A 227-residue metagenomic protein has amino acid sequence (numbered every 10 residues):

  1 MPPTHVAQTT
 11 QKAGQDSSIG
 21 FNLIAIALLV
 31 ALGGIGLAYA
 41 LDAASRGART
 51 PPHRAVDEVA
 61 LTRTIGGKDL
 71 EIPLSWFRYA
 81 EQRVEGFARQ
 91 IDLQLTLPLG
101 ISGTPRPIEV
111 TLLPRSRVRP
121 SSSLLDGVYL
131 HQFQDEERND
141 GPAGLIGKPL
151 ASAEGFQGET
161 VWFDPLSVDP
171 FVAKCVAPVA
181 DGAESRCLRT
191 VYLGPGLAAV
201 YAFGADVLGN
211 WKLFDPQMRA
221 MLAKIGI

Functional and structural regions predicted by a protein language model:
M1-I19: N-terminal Lys/Arg-rich, disordered targeting/topogenic segments
N22-A43: Hydrophobic membrane-insertion alpha-helices, especially the h-region of bacterial N-terminal signal peptides
D42-L61: Ser/Thr/Pro/Gly-rich low-complexity linker/stalk segments immediately outside membranes or between
V59-I65, W162, T190-Y192: Short acidic-hydrophobic surface loop/beta-edge motif
K68-R119: Extracytoplasmic/periplasmic/luminal assembly and interaction segments in envelope/secretory/respiratory proteins
W76, A177-V179, F203-A205: A mature extracytoplasmic/lumenal domain signature
G103-V191: Non-cytosolic head/periplasmic domains of membrane-anchored proteins
P195-I227: Surface-exposed amphipathic alpha-helical segments
